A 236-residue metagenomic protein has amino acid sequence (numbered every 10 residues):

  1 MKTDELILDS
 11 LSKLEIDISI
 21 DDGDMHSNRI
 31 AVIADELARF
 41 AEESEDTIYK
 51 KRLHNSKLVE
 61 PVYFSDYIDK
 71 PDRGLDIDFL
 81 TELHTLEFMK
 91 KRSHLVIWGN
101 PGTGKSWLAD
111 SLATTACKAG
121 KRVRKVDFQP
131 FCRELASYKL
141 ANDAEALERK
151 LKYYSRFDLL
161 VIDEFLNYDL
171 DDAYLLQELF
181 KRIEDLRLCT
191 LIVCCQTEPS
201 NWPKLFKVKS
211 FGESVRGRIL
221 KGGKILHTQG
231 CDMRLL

Functional and structural regions predicted by a protein language model:
D9-L58: Interdomain "pre-motor" coupling segment immediately N-terminal to P-loop NTPase/helicase cores
V62-L86: N-terminal pre-Walker A segment at the start of P-loop NTPase domains
K91-L108: Walker A/P-loop nucleotide-binding motif
H94-V96, L159, T190-I192: Residue-level preference for the first positions of well-ordered beta-strands
T114-V126: Post-Walker A helix-loop "phosphate-sensing" segment adjacent to the P-loop in P-loop NTPases
K121-R122, F131-R149, F165-L236: Replace "adjacent to P-loop NTPase cores in ATP/GTP-dependent enzymes" with "adjacent to NTP-binding cores
R124, K152, L160-I162: Hydrophobic positions in the central parallel beta-sheet of the AAA+
F128, F157, E164-L166: Conserved Walker B
